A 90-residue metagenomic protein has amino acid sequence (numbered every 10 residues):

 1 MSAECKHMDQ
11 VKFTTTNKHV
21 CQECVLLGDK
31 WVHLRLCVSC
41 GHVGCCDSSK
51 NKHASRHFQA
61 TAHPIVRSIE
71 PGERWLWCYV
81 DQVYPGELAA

Functional and structural regions predicted by a protein language model:
M1-A3, R35: Short low-complexity stretches enriched in small and charged residues
A3-V11, T15-Q22, L27, V43-A90: Cys/His-rich, Zn2+-coordinating zinc-finger modules
D29-V38: Canonical RING-type zinc finger of E3 ubiquitin-protein ligases
